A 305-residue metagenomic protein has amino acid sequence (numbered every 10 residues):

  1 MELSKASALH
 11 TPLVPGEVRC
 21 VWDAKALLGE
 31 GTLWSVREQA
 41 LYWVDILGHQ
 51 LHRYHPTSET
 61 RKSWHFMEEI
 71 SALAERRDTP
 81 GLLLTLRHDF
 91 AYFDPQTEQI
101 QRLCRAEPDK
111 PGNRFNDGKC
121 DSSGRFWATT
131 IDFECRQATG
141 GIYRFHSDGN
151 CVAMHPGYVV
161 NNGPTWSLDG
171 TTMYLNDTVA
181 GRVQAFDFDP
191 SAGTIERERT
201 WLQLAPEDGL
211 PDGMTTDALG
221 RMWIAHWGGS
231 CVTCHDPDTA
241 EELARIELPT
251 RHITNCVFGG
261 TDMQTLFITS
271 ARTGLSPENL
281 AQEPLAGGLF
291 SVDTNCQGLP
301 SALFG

Functional and structural regions predicted by a protein language model:
E17-D23, E59-H65, Q101-P108, N150-P156 (+2 more regions): A short beta-strand motif characteristic of beta-propeller blades
D23-E38, M67-L83, D109-R125, M154-T172 (+2 more regions): Beta-rich, blade/repeat-based domains predominating in secreted/periplasmic proteins but also intracellular
S35-V36, L41-I46, L83-H88, F126-R136 (+3 more regions): Conserved beta-strand positions in repeat-built beta-propeller and related beta-rich domains
Q50-H52, D89-A91, G140-Y143, R182-Q184 (+2 more regions): A short loop-to-beta-strand structural motif that recurs across blades of beta-propeller domains
Q99-P156: Hydrophobic alpha-helical segments and helix pairs
R182, Q203-E241: Loop/turn-rich, solvent-exposed surfaces of beta-rich toroidal or solenoidal domains
F186-T194, T294-L299: Short loop/turn segments immediately following beta-strands, especially the blade-tip and inter-blade linker loops
V257-G305: Blade-level signature of beta-propeller repeat domains, shared across WD40, Kelch, NHL, RCC1 and BNR/Asp-box propellers
